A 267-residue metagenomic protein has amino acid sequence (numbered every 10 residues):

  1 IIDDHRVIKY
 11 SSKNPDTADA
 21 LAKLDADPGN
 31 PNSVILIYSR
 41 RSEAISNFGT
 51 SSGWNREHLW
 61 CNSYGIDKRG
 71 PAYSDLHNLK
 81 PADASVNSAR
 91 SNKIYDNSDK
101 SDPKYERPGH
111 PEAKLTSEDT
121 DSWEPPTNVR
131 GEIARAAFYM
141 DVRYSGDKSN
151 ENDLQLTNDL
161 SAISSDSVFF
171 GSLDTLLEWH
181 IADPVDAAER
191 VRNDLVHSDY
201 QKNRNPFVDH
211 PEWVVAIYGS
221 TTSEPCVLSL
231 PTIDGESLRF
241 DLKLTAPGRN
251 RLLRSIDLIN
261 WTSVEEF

Functional and structural regions predicted by a protein language model:
I1-E43, A216-Y218: N-terminal module-boundary/linker segments of secreted carbohydrate-active enzymes
N14, D27-N30, H110, P125 (+3 more regions): Intrinsic-disorder/low-complexity coil detector
V34-Y38, V208, L253: Ordered hydrophobic segments in well-structured contexts
S42-E43, S88, W213, P247: Short, solvent-exposed loop/turn segments at secondary-structure junctions
S46: Long, structured ligand/cofactor-binding scaffold of large enzymes
G49-N55, W60-E224: Domain-level detector of nuclease and nuclease-like folds in predominantly extracellular/periplasmic contexts
S223-F267: Short, composition-biased motifs enriched in small/polar/acidic residues
